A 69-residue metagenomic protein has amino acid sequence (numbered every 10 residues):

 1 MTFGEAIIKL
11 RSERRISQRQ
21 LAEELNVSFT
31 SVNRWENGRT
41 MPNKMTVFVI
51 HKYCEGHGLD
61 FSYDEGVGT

Functional and structural regions predicted by a protein language model:
M1-E13, H51: A short, Lys/Arg-rich alpha-helix, primarily the initiator
M1-T2, Y63-T69: Short intrinsically disordered terminal tails
R15-N33: Short alpha-helical DNA-recognition segment
M45-Y63: DNA major-groove recognition helix of helix-turn-helix/homeodomain DNA-binding modules
